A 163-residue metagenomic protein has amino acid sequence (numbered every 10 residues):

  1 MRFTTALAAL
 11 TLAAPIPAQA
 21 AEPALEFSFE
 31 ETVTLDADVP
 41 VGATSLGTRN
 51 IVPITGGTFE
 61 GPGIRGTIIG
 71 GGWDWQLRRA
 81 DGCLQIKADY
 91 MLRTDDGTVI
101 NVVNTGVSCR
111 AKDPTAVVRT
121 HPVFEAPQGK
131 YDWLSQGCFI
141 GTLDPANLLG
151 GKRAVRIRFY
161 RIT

Functional and structural regions predicted by a protein language model:
M1-T5: Positively charged n-region of N-terminal signal peptides that target proteins for export
A6-P15: Bacterial N-terminal signal peptides
A20-T163: Beta-strand-enriched cores of mature, soluble protein domains
